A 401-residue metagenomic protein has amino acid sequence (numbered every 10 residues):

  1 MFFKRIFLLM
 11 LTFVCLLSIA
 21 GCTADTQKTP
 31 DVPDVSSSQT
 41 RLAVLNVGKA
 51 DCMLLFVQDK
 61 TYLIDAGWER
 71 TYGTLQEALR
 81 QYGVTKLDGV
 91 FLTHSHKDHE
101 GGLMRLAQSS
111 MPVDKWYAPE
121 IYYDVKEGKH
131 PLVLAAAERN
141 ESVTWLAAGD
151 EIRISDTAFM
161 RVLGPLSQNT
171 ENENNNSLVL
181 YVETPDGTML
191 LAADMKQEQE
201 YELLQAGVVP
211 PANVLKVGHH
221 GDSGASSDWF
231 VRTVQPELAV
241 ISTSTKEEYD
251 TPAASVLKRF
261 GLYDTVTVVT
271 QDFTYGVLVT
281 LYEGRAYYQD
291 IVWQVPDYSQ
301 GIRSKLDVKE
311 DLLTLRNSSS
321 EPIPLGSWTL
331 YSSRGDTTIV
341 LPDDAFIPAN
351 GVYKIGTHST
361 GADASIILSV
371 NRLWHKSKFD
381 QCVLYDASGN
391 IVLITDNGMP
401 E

Functional and structural regions predicted by a protein language model:
M1-M10: Bacterial N-terminal signal peptides that target proteins for export
F2, T23-T29, P252-K305, K309 (+1 more regions): C-terminal regulatory/interaction regions
S18-G21: C-terminal motif of bacterial Sec signal peptides marking the signal peptidase cleavage site
D25-K86, A137, E141-P210, L278-R303: Core dinuclear metal-dependent hydrolase active-site scaffold
L54, T61-D65, D88-L92, D114-P119 (+7 more regions): Structural recognition of the beta-strand scaffold that forms the well-ordered cores of secreted hydrolase catalytic
Q58-K60, R70-A118, Q205-D222, Q235-V240: Active-site metal-binding motif and surrounding structural segment of the metallo-beta-lactamase
G102, K115, Y123, E200-Y275: Cap/insert and terminal regions of metallo-dependent hydrolase folds
Q294-E401: Activation on beta-sandwich/Ig-like modules and their edge loops
